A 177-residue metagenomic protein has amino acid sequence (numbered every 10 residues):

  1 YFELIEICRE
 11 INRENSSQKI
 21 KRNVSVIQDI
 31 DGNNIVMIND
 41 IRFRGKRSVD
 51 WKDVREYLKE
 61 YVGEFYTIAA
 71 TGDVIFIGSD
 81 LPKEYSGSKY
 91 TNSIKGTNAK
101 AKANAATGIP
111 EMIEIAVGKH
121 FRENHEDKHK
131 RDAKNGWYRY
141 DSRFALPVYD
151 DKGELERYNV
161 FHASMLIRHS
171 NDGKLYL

Functional and structural regions predicted by a protein language model:
Y1-L177: Ribonuclease/tRNase effector modules and their secretory precursors
